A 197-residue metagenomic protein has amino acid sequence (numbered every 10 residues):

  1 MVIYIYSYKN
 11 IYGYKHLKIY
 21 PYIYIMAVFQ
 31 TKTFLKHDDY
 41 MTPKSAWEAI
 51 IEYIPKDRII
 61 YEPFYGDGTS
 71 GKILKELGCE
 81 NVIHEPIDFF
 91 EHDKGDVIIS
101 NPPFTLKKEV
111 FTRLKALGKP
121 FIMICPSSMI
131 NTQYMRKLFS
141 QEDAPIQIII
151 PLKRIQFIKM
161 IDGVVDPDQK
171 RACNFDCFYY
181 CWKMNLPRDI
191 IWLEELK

Functional and structural regions predicted by a protein language model:
V2, K18-K197: Class I S-adenosyl-L-methionine-dependent methyltransferase catalytic core
